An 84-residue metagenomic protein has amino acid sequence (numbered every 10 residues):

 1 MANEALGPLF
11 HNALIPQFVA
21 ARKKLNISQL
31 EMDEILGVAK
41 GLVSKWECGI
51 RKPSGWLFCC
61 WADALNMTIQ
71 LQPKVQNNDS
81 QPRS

Functional and structural regions predicted by a protein language model:
A2-K24: A short, Lys/Arg-rich alpha-helix, primarily the initiator
A2-L9, W56, D63, Q70-S84: Short, charged recognition helix plus adjacent turn of helix-turn-helix-like nucleic-acid-binding domains
I15, V19, S44-K45, S54: Key DNA-contacting residues within the recognition helix of helix-turn-helix
R22, D33, A62: The alpha-helix within a helix-turn-helix
N26-K45: Short alpha-helical DNA-recognition segment
E47, L57, L65: DNA major-groove recognition helix of helix-turn-helix
